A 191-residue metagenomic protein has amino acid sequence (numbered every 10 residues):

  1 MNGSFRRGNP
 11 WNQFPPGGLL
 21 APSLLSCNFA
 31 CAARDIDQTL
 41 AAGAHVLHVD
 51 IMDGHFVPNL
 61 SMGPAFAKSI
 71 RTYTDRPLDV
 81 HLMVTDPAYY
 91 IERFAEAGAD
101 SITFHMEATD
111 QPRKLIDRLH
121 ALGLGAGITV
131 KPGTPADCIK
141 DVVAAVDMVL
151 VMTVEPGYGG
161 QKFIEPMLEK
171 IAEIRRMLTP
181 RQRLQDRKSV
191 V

Functional and structural regions predicted by a protein language model:
N2-T103, T109-Q111, R118, G125-A126 (+4 more regions): Conserved N-terminal beta1-alpha1 strand-loop-helix module at the mouth
I116-R118, T134: Predominantly soluble domains enriched in secretory-pathway, periplasmic, or organellar proteins
T129-G133: Short gly/ser/thr-rich secondary-structure transition/capping motifs
K188-V191: Conserved small/polar residues in nucleotide/adenosyl-binding loops
